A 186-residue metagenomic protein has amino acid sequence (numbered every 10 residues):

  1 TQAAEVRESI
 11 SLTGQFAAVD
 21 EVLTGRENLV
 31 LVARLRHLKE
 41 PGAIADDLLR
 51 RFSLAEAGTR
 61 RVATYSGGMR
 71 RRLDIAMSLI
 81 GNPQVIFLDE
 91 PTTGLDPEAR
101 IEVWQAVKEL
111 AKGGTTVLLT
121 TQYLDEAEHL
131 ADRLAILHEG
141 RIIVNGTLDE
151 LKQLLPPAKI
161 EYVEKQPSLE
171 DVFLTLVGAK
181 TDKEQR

Functional and structural regions predicted by a protein language model:
S11, V30, R34-A57: Conserved ABC ATPase "signature" region
N82: Conserved catalytic motifs of ABC-family nucleotide-binding domains
I86-D89: Catalytic Walker B motif of ABC-type/P-loop ATPase nucleotide-binding domains
R100-G113: Helical segment within the ABC ATPase nucleotide-binding domain
N145-G146: ABC ATPase "signature
